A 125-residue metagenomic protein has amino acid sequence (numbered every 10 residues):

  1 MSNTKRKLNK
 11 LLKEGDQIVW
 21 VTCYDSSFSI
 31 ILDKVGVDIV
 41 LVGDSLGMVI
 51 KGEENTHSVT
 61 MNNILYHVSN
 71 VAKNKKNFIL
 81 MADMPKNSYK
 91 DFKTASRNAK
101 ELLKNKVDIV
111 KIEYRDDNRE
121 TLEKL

Functional and structural regions predicted by a protein language model:
M1-T22: N-terminal amphipathic alpha-helix/helix-capping segment at the start of soluble metabolic enzymes
S2, C23, S58-N62: Conserved phosphate-coordination/catalytic loops
L11, L32, V71, L102-L103 (+1 more regions): Generic structural signal for hydrophobic
L11-I18, E53, L102, K106-D108: Short, basic, glycine/proline-bearing loop/turn elements
Q17-W20, V37-V40, F78-M81, D108-I109: Structural motif
V21, D25, L32, V71 (+1 more regions): Conserved, mostly hydrophobic/aromatic
F28-S29, V35, I39-L65, K86-Y89 (+1 more regions): Glycine-rich, proline-tolerant flexible connector loops at the mouths of alpha/beta enzymes
N63, H67-V68, A72-Y114: Glycine/small-residue-rich loop that forms an oxyanion/phosphate-binding "nest" at active or ligand-binding sites
